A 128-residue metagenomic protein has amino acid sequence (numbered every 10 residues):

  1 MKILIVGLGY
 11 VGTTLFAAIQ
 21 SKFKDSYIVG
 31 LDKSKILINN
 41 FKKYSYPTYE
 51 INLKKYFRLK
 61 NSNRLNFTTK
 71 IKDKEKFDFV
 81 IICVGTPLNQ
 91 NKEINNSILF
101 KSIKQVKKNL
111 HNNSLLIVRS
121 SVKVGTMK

Functional and structural regions predicted by a protein language model:
M1-S45: NAD(P)+-binding Rossmann beta1-loop-alpha1 motif at the extreme N-terminus of oxidoreductases
D25, S62-R64, N113: A generic structural signal for alpha->beta connector loops
L31, L53, T68-K70: Conserved beta-strand termini and adjacent loop/short-helix elements that scaffold enzyme active sites in alpha/beta
S45-N66: N-terminal glycine-rich dinucleotide-binding loop that anchors FAD/FMN and/or NAD(P) in oxidoreductases
N61-F77: Short acidic low-complexity segments
D78-F79, L115: Structural motif
V84-G85: Conserved NAD(P)H cofactor-binding loop of Rossmann-fold oxidoreductase domains
L88-K128: Rossmann-like NAD(P)(H) cofactor-binding subdomain of soluble oxidoreductases
